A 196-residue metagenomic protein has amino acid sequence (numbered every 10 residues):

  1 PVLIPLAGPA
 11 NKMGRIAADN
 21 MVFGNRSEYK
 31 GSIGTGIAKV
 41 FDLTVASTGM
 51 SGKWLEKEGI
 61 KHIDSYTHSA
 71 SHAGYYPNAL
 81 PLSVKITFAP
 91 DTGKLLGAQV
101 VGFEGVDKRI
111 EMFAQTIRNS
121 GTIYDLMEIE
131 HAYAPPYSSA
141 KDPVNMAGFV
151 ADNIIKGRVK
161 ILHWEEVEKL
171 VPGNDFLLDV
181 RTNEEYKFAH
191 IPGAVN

Functional and structural regions predicted by a protein language model:
P1-E104, S139, P143-K169, D175: Mid-to-C-terminal Rossmann-like scaffold of FAD/NAD(P)H-dependent oxidoreductases
E56, I117, K187: Short polybasic/polar patches that bind polyanions
K61, T122-I123: Residue-level detector of anion-binding/catalytic polar loops
E104-T122: A short, polar/charged loop-to-alpha-helix boundary motif
I123-I129: Catalytic P-loop NTP-binding/switch module of NTPases
E166-N196: Positively charged, proline/Ser/Thr-rich regional signature most characteristic of the Rhodanese/CDC25-like
